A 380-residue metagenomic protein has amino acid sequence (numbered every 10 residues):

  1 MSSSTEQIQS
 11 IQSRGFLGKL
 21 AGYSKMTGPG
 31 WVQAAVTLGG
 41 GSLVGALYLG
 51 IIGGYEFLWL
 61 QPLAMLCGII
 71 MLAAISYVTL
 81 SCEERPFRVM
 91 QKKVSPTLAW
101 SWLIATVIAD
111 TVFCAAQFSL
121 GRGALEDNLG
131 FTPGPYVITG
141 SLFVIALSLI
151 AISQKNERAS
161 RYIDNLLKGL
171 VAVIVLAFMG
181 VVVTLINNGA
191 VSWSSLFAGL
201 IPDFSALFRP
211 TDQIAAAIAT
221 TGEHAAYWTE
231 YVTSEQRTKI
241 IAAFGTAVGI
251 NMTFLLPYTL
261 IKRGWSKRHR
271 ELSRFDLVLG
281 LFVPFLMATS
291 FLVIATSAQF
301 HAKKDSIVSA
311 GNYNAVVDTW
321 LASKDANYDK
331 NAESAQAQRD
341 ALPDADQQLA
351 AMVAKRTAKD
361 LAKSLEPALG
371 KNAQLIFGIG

Functional and structural regions predicted by a protein language model:
M1-V44, R268, F275: Membrane-interface "cap" regions at the ends of multi-pass membrane proteins
S4-Q12, G45-Y48, A73-L98, G123-L125 (+5 more regions): Flexible loop linkers connecting adjacent transmembrane helices in multi-pass alpha-helical membrane transporters
A21, G50-A73, M90-Q91, P96-W100: Extracellular loop-to-transmembrane helix junctions
M26-A64, A74, E84, S119 (+1 more regions): Transmembrane helix-boundary motif of multi-pass solute transporters/channels
Q61-I75, G245-M252, L272-A302, A315-L342: Selective recognition of specific alpha-helical transmembrane segments in multi-pass small-molecule
A99-P133: Hydrophobic transmembrane alpha-helices that form the core helical bundles of multi-pass secondary transporters
L103, L129-Q154, G169-A177: Transmembrane alpha-helical segments of multi-pass small-molecule transport proteins
V171-H224, A247-T253, P257, I294-Q299: Hydrophobic alpha-helical segments and their helix-loop junctions in multi-pass secondary transporters
